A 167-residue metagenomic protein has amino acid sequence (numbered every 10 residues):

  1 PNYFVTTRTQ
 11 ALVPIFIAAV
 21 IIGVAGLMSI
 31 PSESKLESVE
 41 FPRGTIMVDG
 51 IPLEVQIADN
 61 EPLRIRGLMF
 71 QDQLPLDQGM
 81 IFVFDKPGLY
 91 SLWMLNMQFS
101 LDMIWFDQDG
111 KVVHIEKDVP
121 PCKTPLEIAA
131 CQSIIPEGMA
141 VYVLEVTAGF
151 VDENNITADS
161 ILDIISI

Functional and structural regions predicted by a protein language model:
Y3-A18: N-terminal Sec-pathway targeting helices
A19-G23: Hydrophobic core of alpha-helical transmembrane segments in multi-pass integral membrane proteins
G26-I167: Compact, glycine-rich, soluble single-domain proteins
